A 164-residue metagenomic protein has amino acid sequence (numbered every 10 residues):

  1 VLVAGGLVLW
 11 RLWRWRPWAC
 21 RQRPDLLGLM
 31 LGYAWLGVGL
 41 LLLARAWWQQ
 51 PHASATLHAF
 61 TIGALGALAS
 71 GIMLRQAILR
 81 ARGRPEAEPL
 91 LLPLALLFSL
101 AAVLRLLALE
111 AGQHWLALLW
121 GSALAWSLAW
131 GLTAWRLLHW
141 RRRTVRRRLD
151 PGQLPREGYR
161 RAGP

Functional and structural regions predicted by a protein language model:
V1-P164: Hydrophobic alpha-helical transmembrane segments of multi-pass integral membrane proteins
